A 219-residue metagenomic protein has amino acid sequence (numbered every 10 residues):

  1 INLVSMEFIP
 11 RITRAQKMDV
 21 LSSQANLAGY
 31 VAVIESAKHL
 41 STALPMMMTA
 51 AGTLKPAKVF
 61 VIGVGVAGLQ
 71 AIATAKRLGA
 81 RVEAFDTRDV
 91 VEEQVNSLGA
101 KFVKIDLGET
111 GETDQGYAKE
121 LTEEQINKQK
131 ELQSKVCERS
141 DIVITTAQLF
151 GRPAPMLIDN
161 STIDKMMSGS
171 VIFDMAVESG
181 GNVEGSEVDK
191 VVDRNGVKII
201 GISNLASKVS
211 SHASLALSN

Functional and structural regions predicted by a protein language model:
N2, E7-M47, V177, V183-N219: Adenosine-phosphate binding glycine-rich loop
N2-V4, V82, F102, I172 (+1 more regions): Hydrophobic beta-strand scaffold residues
M6-F8, G63-G65, L78, F85-R88 (+6 more regions): Fold-independent oxyanion-binding glycine-rich loops and adjacent beta-strand/coil segments at enzyme active sites
S23-Y30, L69, F85-D89, E123 (+4 more regions): Electropositive phosphate-/nucleotide-binding environments in soluble metabolic enzymes
Y30-A37, I72-K76, E92, N96 (+4 more regions): Predominant activation on well-ordered alpha-helical scaffold segments within soluble catalytic domains
H39, P45-M48, A57-K58, I142-T145 (+1 more regions): Active-site/ligand-binding-proximal alpha/beta "capping" segment
P45-C137: Glycine-rich phosphate/diphosphate-binding loop of Rossmann-like nucleotide-binding domains
K101-V197: Rossmann-like adenosine-cofactor binding region
